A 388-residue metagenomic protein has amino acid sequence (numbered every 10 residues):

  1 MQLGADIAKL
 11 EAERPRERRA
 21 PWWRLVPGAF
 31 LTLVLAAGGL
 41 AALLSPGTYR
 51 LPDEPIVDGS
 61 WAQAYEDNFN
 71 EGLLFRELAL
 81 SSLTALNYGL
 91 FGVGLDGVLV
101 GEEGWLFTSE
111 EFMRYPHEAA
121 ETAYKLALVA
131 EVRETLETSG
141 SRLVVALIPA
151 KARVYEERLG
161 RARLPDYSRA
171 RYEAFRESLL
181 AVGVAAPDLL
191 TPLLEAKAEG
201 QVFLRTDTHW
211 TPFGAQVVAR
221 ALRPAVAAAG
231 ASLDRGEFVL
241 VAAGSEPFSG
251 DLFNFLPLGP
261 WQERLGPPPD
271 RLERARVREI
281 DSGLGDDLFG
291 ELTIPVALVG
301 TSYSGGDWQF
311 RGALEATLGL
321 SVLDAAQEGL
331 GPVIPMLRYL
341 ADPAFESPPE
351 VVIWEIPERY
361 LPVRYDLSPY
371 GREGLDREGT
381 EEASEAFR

Functional and structural regions predicted by a protein language model:
M1-R388: Extracellular glycan-modifying ectodomains
